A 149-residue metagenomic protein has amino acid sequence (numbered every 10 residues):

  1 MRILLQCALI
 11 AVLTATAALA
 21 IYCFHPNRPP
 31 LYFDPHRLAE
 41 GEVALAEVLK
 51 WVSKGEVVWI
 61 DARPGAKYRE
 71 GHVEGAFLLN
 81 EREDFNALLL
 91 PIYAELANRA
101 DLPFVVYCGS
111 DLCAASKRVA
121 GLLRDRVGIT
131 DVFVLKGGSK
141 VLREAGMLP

Functional and structural regions predicted by a protein language model:
M1-E70: Flexible, polar/low-complexity N-terminal or interdomain linker segments that lie immediately upstream of folded
A17, P64, E83, D111 (+1 more regions): Short, glycine/serine-rich, charged loops/turns that create anion-binding and catalytic segments at active sites
E40-V43, N80, G137: Short coil/turn linker and secondary-structure boundary residues
E42-L45, N86-L90: Structural motif corresponding to alpha-helix initiation and N-cap regions
E47, G75, R118-V119: Residues within well-formed alpha-helices
S53, V58-L88, E95-A97, D101-C108: Mid-length scaffold segments of soluble, non-membrane domains
L90-L142: Catalytic cysteine-centered active loop of the rhodanese-like fold, especially the PTP/DSP P-loop
A145-P149: Active-site neighborhoods of enzymes that stabilize oxyanions during catalysis
